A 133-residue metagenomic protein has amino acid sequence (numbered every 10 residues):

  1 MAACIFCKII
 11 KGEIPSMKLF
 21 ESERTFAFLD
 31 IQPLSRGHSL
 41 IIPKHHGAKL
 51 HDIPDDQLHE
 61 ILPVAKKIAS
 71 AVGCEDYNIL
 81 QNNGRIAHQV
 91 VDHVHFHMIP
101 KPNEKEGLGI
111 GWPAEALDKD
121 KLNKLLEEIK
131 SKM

Functional and structural regions predicted by a protein language model:
M1-M133: HIT superfamily nucleotide-processing domains
